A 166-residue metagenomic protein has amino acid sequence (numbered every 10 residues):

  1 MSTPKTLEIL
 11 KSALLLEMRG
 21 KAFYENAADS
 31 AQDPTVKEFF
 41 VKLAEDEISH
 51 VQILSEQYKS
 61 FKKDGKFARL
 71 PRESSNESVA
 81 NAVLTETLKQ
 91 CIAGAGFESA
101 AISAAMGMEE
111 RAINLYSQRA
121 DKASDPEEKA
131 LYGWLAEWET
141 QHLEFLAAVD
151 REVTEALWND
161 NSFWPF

Functional and structural regions predicted by a protein language model:
M1-F166: Non-heme di-metal
